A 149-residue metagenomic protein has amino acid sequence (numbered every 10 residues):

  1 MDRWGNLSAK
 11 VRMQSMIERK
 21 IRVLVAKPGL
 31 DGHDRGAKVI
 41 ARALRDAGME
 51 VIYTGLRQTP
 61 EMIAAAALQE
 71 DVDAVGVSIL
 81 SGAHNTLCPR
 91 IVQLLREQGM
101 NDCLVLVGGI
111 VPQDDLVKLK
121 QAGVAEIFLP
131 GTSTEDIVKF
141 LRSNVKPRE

Functional and structural regions predicted by a protein language model:
M16-K20, M100: Short, flexible coil/linker segments at domain boundaries that flank nucleotide/cofactor-interacting
A26-L30: N-terminal pre-triad scaffold of radical SAM enzymes
A37-R142, P147: Cofactor-cradling patches in redox/metallo enzymes
